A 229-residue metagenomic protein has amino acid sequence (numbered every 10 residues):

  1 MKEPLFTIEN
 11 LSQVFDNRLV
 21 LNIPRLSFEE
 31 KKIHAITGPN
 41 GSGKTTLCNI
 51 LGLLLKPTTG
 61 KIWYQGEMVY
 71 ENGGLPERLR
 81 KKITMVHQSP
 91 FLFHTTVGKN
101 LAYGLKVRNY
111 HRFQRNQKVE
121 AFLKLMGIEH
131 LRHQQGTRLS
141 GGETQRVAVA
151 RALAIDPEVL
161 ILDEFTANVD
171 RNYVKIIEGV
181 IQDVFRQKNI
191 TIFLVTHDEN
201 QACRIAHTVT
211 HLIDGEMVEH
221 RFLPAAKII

Functional and structural regions predicted by a protein language model:
T37-P39: The feature captures the beta-strand-to-loop junction immediately N-terminal to the Walker
G52: Helix-to-loop junction immediately C-terminal to a conserved catalytic motif
G60-E71, L79: Conserved ABC transporter NBD signature motif
P90-K99: Conserved catalytic motifs of ABC-family nucleotide-binding domains
F113-L131: Conserved ABC ATPase "signature" region
Q135-L139, E143: Conserved ABC ATPase signature
L160-D163: Catalytic Walker B motif of ABC-type/P-loop ATPase nucleotide-binding domains
